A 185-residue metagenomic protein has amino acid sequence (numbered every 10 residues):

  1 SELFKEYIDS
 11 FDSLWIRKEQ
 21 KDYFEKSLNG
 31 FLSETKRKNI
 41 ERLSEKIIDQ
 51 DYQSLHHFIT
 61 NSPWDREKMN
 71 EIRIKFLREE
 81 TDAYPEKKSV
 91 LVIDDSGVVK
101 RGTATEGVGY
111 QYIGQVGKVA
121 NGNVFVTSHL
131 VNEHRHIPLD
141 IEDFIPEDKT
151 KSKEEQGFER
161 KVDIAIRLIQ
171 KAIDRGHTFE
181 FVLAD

Functional and structural regions predicted by a protein language model:
S1-L183: Conserved, well-structured functional cores that handle cations and Mg-NTP chemistry
